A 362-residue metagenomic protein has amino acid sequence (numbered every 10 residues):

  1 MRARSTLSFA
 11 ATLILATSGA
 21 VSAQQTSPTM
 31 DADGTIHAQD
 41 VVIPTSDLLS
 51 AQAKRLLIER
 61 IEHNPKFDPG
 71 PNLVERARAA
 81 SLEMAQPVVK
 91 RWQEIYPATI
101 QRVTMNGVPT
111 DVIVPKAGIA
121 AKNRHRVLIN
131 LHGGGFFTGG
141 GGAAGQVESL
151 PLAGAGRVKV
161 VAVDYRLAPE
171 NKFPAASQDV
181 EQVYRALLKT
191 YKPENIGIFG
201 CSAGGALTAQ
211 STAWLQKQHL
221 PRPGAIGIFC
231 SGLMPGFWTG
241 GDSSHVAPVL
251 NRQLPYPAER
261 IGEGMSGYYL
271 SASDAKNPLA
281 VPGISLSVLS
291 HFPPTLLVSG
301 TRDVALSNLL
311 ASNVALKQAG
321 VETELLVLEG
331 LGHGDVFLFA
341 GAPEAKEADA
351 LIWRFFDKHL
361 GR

Functional and structural regions predicted by a protein language model:
M1-F9: Bacterial N-terminal signal peptides that target proteins for export
S8-S18: Bacterial N-terminal signal peptides
G19-A23: Sec/Tat signal peptide C-region and signal peptidase I cleavage site
Q24-D31, T35-H37, V42-P71, K90 (+1 more regions): Alpha/beta-hydrolase superfamily serine-hydrolase fold, recognizing
K66-P87: Phosphate-/polyanion-interacting regions in eukaryotic proteins
